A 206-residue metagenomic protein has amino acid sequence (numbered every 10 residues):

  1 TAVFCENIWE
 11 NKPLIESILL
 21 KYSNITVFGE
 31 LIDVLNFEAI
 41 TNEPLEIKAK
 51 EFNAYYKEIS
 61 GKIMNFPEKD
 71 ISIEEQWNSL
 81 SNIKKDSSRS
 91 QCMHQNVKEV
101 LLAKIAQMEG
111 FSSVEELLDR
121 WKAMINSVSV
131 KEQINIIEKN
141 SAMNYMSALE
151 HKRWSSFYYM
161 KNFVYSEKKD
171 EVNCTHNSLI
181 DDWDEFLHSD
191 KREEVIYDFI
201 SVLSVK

Functional and structural regions predicted by a protein language model:
T1-K206: Alpha-helical propensity feature that highlights long, continuous alpha-helices across diverse contexts
